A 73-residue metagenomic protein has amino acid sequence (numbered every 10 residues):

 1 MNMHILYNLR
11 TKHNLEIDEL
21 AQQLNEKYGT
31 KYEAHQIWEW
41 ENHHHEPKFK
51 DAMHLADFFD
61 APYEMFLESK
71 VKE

Functional and structural regions predicted by a protein language model:
M3-E26: Short basic helix-loop element that most often maps to the first helix and adjoining turn of HTH DNA-binding modules
H4, N14-L15, Y32, P47-K50: Residue-level signal for the short linker/turn that defines the boundary of a DNA-recognition helix
L6, L20-A21, I37-W40, F66: Conserved hydrophobic/aromatic packing and binding residues within compact polymer-binding modules
L9-K12, H43, F58: Histidine kinase transmitter module recognition
N25-E46, S69: Recognition helix of helix-turn-helix/homeodomain-like DNA-binding domains that insert into the DNA major groove
F49-M65: DNA major-groove recognition helix of helix-turn-helix/homeodomain DNA-binding modules
M65-E73: Short amphipathic recognition helices of helix-turn-helix/homeodomain-type DNA-binding modules
